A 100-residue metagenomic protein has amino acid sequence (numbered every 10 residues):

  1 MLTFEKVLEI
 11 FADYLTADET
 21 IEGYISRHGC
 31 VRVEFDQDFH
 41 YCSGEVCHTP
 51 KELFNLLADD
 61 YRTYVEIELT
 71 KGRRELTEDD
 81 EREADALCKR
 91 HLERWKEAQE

Functional and structural regions predicted by a protein language model:
M1-L2, E93-E100: Short intrinsically disordered terminal tails
M1-T20: Negatively charged, low-complexity tracts enriched in Asp/Glu with abundant Ser/Thr
L8, D13, F54, D80-R82 (+1 more regions): Generic signature of intrinsically disordered, low-complexity, basic-rich segments and short cationic peptides
Y24-A86: Acidic, low-complexity, intrinsically disordered interaction modules
C88-L92: Short linear clamp-binding motif
